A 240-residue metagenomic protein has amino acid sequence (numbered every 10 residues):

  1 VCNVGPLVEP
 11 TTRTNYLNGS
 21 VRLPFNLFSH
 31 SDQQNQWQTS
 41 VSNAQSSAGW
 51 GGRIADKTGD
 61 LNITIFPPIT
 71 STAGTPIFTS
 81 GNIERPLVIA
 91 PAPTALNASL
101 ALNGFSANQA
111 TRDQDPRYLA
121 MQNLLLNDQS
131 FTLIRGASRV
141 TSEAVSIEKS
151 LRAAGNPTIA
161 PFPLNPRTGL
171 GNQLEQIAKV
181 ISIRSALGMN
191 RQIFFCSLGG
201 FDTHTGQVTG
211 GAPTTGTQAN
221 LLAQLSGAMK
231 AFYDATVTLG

Functional and structural regions predicted by a protein language model:
V1-Q224, D234-T238: Feature for exported/extracytoplasmic and membrane-associated proteins, marking the mature portion
A228-A231: Long, polar low-complexity repeats
